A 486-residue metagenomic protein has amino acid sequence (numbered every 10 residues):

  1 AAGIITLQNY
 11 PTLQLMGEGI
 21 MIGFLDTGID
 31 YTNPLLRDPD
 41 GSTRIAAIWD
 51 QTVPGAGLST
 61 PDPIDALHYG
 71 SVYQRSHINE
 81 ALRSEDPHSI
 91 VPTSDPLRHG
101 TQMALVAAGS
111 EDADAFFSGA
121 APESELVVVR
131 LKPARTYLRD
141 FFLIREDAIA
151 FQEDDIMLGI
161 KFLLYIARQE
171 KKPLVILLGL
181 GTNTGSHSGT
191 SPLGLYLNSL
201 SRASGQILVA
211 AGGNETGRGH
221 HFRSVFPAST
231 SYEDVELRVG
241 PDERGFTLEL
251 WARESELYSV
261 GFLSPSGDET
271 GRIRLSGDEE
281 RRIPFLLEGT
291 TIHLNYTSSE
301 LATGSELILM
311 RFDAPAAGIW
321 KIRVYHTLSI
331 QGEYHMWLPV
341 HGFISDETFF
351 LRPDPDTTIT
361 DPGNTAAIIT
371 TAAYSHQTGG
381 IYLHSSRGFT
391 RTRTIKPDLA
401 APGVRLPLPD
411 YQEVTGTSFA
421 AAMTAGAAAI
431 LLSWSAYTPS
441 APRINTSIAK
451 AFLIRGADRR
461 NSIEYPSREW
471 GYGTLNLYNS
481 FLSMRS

Functional and structural regions predicted by a protein language model:
P11-Q152, K171-K172, E243-F246, S255-E256 (+4 more regions): Subtilisin-like serine protease catalytic core
D26, G213, G416: Active-site glycine-centered loops adjacent to acidic/histidine catalytic or metal-binding residues that shape
W49-P54, L58, L67-V72, R218-L307 (+2 more regions): Extracellular S/T/G-rich loop segment that most often corresponds to the catalytic His/Ser-adjacent loop
A104-A107, F116, V127-R135, L164-L174 (+4 more regions): Hydrolase catalytic cores
L131, L158-S188, A211-G212, Y325-T327: Short acidic, glycine-rich surface-loop motifs adjacent to enzyme active sites
V175-I176, L193-A228, G473-L482: Catalytic cores of secreted or luminal carbohydrate-active enzymes
R244-F246, F312-L328: Noncatalytic modules at the cell exterior or secretory-pathway interfaces, chiefly beta-strand-rich lectin/adhesion
I308, S329-H341: Edge beta-strands of jelly-roll/beta-sandwich modules across compartments, strongly enriched in secreted/luminal
